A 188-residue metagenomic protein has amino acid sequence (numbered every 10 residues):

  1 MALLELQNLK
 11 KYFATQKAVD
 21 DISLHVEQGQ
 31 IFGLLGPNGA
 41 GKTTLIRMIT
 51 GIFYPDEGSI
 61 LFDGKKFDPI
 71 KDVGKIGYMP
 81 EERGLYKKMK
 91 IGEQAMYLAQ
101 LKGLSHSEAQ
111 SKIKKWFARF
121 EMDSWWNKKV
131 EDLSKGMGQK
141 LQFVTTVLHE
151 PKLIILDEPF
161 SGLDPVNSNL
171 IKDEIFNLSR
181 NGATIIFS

Functional and structural regions predicted by a protein language model:
T50: Helix-to-loop junction immediately C-terminal to a conserved catalytic motif
G58-G74: Conserved ABC transporter NBD signature motif
M96, Q100, E108-W125: Conserved ABC ATPase "signature" region
I154-E158: Catalytic Walker B motif of ABC-type/P-loop ATPase nucleotide-binding domains
P165-N167: Helix N-cap at the start of a conserved alpha-helix in ABC-type nucleotide-binding domains
N169-N181: Helical segment within the ABC ATPase nucleotide-binding domain
